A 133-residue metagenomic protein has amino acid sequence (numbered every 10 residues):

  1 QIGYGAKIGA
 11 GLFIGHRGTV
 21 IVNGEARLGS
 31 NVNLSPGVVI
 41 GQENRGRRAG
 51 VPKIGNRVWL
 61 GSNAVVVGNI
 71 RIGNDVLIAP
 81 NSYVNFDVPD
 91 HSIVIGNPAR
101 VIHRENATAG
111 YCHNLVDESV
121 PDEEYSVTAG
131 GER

Functional and structural regions predicted by a protein language model:
Q1-I95, A99-I102, A107: Structural signal for interior beta-strand "rungs" in well-ordered beta-sheet cores of soluble enzyme domains
T108-R133: Terminal amphipathic alpha-helical/low-complexity segments used for targeting or macromolecular assembly
